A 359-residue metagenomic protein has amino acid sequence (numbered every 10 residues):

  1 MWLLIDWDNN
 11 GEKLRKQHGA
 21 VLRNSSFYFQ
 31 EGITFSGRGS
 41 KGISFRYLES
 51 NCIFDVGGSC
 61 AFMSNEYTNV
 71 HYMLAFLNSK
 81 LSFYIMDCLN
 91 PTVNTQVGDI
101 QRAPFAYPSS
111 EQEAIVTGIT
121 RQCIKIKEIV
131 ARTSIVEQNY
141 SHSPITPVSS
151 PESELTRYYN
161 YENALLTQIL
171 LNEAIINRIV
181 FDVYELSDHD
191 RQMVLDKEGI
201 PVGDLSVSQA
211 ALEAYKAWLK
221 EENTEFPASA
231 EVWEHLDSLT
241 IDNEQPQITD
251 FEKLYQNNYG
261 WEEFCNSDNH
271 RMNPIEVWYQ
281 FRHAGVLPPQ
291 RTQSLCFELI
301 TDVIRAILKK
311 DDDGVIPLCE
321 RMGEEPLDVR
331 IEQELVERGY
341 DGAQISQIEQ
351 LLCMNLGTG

Functional and structural regions predicted by a protein language model:
M1-S64, T117, Y159-N163, T167-Q168 (+5 more regions): Polyanion-binding catalytic cores of nucleic-acid enzymes and NTP/SAM-utilizing transferases
L4, E31-T34, G58-C60, Y72-L74 (+6 more regions): Beta-sheet entry/capping signal
N9-E12, I33, S40, H71-F83 (+5 more regions): A broad, structural surface signal
N24, Q168, R178-F181, H189-G359: Terminal accessory regions of large proteins
S26-Y28, C52-F54, E66, V70 (+9 more regions): Active-site-proximal structural scaffolding
S36-R102, S109-Q112, G118-K125: Basic, amphipathic alpha-helical recognition segments used for DNA target recognition
C88, V130-A131, R191: Short, flexible/disordered secondary-structure transition segments
D99-F181: Extended amphipathic alpha-helical segments enriched in small hydrophobics
